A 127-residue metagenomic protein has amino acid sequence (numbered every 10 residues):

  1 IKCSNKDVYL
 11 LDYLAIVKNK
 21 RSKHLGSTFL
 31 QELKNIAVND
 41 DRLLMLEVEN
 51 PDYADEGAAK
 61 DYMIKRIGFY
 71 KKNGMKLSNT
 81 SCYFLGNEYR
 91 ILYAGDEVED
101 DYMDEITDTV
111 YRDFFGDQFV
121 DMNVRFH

Functional and structural regions predicted by a protein language model:
I1-K18: A conserved beta-strand-loop-helix scaffold within acyl/acetyltransferase catalytic domains
K6-V8, L43, N87-Y89: A generic structural signal for beta-strand entry/edge sites
L14-R21, N50-D52: A short, internal acetyl-CoA/4′-phosphopantetheine-binding micro-motif in the GNAT/acyltransferase core
I16, S22-V38, Y62-M63: Conserved acetyl-CoA-binding loop-helix of GNAT-fold acetyltransferases
A37-Y62: Conserved GNAT acetyl-CoA-binding A-motif
Y62-M63, S81-H127: C-terminal "cap" of GNAT-fold acetyltransferases
R66-S78: Conserved acetyl-CoA-binding loop of GNAT-fold acetyltransferases
